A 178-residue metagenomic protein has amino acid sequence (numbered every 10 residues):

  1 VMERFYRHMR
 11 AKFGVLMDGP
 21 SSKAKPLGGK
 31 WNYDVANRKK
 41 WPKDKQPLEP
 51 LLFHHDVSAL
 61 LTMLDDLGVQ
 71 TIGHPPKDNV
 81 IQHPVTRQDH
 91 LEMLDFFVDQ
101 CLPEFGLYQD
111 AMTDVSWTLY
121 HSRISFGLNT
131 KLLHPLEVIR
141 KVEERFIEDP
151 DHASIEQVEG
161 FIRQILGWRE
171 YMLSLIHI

Functional and structural regions predicted by a protein language model:
V1-H83: Beta-rich, aromatic/charged-enriched effector core domains that present basic-aromatic interfaces for binding
L48-L51, K77-Q88, E92, S125-N129 (+2 more regions): Generic amphipathic alpha-helical segments used as scaffolds and interaction surfaces in large, multi-domain proteins
A59, D89, M93, R123 (+3 more regions): Exposed alpha-helical structural elements
Q88, E92-D95, D99, L166: Generic structural signal for well-ordered, non-transmembrane alpha-helical segments in soluble/cytosolic regions
F96, Q100-Q109: Structured beta-strand-rich cores of soluble
Q100, Q164-S174: Alpha-helical scaffold segments in carbohydrate-active enzymes
E104, M112, L119-Q164: Extended, H/D-rich, highly charged conserved domains that either
I176-I178: Conserved small/polar residues in nucleotide/adenosyl-binding loops
